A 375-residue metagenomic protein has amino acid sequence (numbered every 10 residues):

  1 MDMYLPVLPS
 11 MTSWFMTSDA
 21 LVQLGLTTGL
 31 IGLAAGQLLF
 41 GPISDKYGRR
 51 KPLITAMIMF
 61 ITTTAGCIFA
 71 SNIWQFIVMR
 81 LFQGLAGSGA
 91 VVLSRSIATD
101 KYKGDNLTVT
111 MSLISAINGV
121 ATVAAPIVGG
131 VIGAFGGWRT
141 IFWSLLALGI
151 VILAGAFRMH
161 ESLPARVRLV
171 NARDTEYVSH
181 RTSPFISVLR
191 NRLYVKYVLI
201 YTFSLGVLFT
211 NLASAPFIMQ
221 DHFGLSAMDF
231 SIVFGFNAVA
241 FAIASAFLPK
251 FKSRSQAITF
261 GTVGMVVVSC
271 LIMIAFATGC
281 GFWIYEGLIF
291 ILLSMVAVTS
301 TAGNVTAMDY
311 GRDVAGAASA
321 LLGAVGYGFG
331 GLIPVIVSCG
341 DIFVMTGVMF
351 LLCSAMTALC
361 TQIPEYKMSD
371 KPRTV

Functional and structural regions predicted by a protein language model:
M16, G48, F69-Q75, A86 (+1 more regions): Helix-breaking motifs and short loop linkers at transmembrane-helix boundaries and internal kinks in secondary membrane
A35-W74: Conserved MFS/SLC helix-loop-helix module at the cytosolic interface between two early adjacent transmembrane helices
M59-G66, W74-F82, W283-I291: Paired small-residue
Q75, G104, S112-H160, P164: Helix-loop-helix hairpin linking two adjacent transmembrane segments in secondary transporters
M79-V120: Cytoplasmic helix-loop-helix junction between adjacent transmembrane helices in 12-TM secondary transporters
S162-Y197: Juxtamembrane intracellular "pre-TM" segments in multi-pass secondary transporters
I258-A302: C-terminal transmembrane helical hairpin of 12-TM major facilitator-type secondary transporters
T306-I342, M349-F350: A late C-terminal transmembrane helix in Major Facilitator Superfamily
